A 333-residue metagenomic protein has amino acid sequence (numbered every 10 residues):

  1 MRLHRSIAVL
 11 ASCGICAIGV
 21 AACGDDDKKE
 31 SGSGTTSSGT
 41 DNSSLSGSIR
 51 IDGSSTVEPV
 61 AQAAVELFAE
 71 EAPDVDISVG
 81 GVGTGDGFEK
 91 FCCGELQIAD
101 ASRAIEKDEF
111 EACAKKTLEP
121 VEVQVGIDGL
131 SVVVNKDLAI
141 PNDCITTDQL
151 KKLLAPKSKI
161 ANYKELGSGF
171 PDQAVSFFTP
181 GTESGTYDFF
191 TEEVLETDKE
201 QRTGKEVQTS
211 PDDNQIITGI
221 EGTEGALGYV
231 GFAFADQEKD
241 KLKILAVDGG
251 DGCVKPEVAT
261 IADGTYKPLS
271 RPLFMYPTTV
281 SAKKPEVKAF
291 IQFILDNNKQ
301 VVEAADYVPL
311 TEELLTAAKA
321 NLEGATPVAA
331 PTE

Functional and structural regions predicted by a protein language model:
M1-L10: Bacterial N-terminal signal peptides that target proteins for export
A11-C16: Hydrophobic helical h-region of N-terminal Sec-dependent signal peptides in bacterial secretory/periplasmic proteins
I18-A22: C-terminal motif of bacterial Sec signal peptides marking the signal peptidase cleavage site
G24-E333: Flexible loop/hinge segments at secondary-structure junctions
